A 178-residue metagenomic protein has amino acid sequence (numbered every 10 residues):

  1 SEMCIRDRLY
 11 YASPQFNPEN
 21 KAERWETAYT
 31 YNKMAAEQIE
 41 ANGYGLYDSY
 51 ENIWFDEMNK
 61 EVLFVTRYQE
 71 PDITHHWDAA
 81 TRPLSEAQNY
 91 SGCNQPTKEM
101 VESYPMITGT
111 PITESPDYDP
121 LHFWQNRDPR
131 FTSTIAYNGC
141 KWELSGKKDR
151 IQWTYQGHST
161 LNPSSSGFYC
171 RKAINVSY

Functional and structural regions predicted by a protein language model:
S1-E2: Aromatic-lined, polymer-binding surfaces characteristic of secreted/periplasmic polysaccharide-degrading enzymes
R6-T160: An aromatic- and glycine-enriched ligand-binding surface/loop that stacks and positions planar moieties
T154-Y178: Active-site beta-strand/loop architecture of penicillin-binding DD-peptidases
